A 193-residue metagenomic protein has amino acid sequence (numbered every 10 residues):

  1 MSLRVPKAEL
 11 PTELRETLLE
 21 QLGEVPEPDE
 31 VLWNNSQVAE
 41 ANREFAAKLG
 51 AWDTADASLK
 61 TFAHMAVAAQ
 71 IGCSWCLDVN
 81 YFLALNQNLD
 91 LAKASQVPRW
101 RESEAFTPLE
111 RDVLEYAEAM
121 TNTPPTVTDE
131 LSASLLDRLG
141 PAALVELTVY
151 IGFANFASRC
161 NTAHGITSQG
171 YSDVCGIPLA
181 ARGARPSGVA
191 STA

Functional and structural regions predicted by a protein language model:
M1-A57, T61, I177-A193: Mobile cap/lid helix-loop segments that border enzyme active or cofactor-binding sites and regulate substrate access
V25-V31, A57-G72, E102, R138 (+1 more regions): Alpha-helical scaffold segments that form or flank carboxylate-/histidine-based iron centers
L32, N42, A46, F62-V67 (+3 more regions): Short alpha-helical scaffolding segments that buttress acidic/His motifs in well-ordered protein cores
H64-A94: Conserved alpha-helical segments that form or flank metal/cofactor-binding pockets of metalloenzymes
P98-P108: Acidic/His metal-coordination segments adjacent to aromatic residues that form catalytic metal sites in metalloenzymes
L109-Y150: Acidic/histidine-rich alpha-helical segments that form the ligand environment of transition-metal centers
P141-G188: Preference for long, well-ordered alpha-helical segments
